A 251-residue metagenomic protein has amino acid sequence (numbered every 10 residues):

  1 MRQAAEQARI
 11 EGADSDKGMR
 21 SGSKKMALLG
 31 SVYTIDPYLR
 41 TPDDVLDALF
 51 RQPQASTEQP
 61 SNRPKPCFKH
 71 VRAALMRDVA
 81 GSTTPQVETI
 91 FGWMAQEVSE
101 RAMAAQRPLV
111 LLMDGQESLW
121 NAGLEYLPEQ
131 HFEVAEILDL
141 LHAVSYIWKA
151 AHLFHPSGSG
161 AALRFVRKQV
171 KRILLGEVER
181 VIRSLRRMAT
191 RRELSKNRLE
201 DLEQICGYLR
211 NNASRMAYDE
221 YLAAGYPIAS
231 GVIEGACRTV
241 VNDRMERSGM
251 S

Functional and structural regions predicted by a protein language model:
M1-S251: Catalytic center-proximal scaffold of phosphoryl-transfer enzymes
